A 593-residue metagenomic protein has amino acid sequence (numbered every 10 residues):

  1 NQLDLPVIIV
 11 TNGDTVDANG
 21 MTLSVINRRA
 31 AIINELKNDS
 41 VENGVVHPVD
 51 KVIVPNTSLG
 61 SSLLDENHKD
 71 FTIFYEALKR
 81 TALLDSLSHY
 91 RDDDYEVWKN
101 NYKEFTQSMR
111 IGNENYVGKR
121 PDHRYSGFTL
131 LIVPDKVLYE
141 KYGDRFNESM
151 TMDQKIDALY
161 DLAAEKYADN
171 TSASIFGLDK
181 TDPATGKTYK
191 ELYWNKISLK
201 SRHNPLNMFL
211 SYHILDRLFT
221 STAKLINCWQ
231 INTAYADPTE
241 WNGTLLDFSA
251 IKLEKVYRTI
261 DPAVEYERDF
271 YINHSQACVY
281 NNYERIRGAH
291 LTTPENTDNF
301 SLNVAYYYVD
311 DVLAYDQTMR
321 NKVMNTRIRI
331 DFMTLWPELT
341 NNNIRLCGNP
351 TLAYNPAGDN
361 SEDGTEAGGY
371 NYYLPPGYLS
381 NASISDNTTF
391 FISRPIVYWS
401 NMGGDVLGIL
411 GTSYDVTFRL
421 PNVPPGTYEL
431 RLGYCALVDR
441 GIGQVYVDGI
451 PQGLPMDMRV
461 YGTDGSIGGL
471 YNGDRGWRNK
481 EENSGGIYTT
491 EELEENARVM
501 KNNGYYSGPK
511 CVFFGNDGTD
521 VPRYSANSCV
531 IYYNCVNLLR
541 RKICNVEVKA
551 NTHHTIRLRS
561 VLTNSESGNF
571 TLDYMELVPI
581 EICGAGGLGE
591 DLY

Functional and structural regions predicted by a protein language model:
N1-Y593: Mature, structured domains of secreted/extracytosolic soluble proteins
